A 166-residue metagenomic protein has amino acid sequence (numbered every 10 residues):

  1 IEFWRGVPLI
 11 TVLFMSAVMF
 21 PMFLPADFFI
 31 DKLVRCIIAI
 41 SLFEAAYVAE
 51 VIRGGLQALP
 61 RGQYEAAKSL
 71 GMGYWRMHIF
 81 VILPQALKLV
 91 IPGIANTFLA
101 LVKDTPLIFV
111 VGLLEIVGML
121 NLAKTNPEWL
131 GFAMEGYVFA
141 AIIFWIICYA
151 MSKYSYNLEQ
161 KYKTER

Functional and structural regions predicted by a protein language model:
I1-R166: Transmembrane alpha-helices and adjacent helix-loop boundaries
